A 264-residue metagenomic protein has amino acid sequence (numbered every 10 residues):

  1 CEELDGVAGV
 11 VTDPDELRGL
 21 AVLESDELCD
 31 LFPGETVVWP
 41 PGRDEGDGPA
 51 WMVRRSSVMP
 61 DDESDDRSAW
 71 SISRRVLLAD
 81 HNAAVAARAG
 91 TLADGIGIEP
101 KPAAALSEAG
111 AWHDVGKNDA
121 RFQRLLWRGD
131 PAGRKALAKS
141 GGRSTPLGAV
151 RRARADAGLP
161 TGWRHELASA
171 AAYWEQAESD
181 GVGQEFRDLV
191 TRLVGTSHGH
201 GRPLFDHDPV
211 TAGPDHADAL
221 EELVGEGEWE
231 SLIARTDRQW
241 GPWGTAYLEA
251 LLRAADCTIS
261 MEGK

Functional and structural regions predicted by a protein language model:
C1-R154: Acidic/His-rich, divalent-metal-binding segments that scaffold phosphate/diphosphate chemistry
A69, R75, G97-K264: Divalent metal-dependent catalytic cores for phosphoryl transfer on phosphate-bearing substrates
